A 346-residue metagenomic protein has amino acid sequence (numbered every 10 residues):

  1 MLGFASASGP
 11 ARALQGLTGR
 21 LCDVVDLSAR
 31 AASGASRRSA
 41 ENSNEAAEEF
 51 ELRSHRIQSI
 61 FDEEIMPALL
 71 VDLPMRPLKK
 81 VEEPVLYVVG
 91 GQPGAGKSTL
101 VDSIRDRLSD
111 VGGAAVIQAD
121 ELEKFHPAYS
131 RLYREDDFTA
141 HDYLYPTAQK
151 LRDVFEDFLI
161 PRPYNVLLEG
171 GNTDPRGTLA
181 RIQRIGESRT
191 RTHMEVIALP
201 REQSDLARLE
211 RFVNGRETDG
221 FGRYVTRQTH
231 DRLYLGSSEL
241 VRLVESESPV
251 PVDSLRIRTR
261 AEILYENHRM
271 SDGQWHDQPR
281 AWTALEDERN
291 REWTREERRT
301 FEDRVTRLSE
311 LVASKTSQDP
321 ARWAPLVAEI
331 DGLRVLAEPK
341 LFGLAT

Functional and structural regions predicted by a protein language model:
S6-I65: Charged, amphipathic alpha-helical linker segments immediately N-terminal to NTP-binding catalytic cores
I65-K80: Pre-Walker A adenine-sensing motif
Q92-P93: The conserved Walker
K97: Conserved lysine of the Walker
L100: Hydrophobic positions on the alpha1 helix immediately C-terminal to the Walker A/P-loop
V111-V116, E121-I182: Conserved nucleotide-sensing/catalytic segment adjacent to the nucleotide-binding pocket in NTP-handling enzymes
E187-R208: Conserved phosphate-donor/acceptor-positioning beta-strand/loop module used by diverse small-molecule
L206-A345: Conserved GTP-binding G-domain of TRAFAC-class P-loop NTPases and closely related GTPase folds
